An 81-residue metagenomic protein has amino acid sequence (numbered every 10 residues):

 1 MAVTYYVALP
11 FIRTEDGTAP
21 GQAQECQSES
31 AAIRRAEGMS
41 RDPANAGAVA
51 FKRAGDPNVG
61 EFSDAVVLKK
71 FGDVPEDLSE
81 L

Functional and structural regions predicted by a protein language model:
M1, Y5, A31, D64-V66 (+1 more regions): Residue-level marker of intrinsically disordered, low-complexity segments enriched for small/polar residues
M1-P20: Short aromatic-glycine-(Arg/Gly/Cys) micro-motifs in beta-strand/loop hairpins
A2-Y6, S28-E29, A46, E80: Unusually extended, aromatic-enriched hydrophobic runs near protein termini
P10-F11, R35-G38, A54-G55: Intrinsically disordered, low-complexity boundary segments flanking structured domains
Q22-Q24: Beta-strand-rich interaction surfaces with strong enrichment in secreted/lumenal proteins
C26-G47: A short, charged, amphipathic alpha-helix used as a generic interaction element across diverse proteins
R41-L81: Short, mixed-charge low-complexity intrinsically disordered segments
